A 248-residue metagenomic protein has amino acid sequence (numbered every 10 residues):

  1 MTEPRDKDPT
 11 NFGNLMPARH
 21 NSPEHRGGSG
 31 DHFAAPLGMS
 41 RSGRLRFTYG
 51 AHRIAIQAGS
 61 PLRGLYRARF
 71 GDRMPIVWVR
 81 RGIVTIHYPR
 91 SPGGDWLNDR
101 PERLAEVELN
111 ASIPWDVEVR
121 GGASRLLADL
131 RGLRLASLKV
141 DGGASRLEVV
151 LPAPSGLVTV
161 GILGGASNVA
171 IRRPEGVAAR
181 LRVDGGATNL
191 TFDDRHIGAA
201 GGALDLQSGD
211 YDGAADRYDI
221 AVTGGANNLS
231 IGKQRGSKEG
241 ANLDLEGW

Functional and structural regions predicted by a protein language model:
M1-S42, A51-R53, S60-R63, D72-M74: Terminal non-domain segments
G28-G38, G59-L62, Y66-P101, E148-W248: Short, surface-exposed interaction patches in beta-rich subdomains that mediate adhesion/assembly near membranes
R41-G43, W115, Y218: Envelope-exposed proteins and targeting segments
L45-F47: Short acidic/polar, Gly/Pro-enriched loop/turn segments located at secondary-structure boundaries
G50-R53, A226-N228: Short polar catalytic/cofactor-binding loops
I83-V84, I113-W115: Short, hydrophobic/aromatic-rich segments at coil-to-beta transitions
R100, N110-P114, R120-A123, D129-S145 (+2 more regions): Extended beta-solenoid/beta-helix repeat architectures
